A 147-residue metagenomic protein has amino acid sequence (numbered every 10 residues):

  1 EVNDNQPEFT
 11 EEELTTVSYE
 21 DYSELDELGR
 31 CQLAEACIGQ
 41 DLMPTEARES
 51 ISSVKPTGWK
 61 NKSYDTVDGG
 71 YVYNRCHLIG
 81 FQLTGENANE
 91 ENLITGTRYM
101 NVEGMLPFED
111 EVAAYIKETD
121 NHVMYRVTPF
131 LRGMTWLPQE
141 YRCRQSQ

Functional and structural regions predicted by a protein language model:
E1-T10: Surface-exposed, interaction-prone regions used to assemble/regulate multi-protein complexes
F9-Q147: Domain-level detector of nuclease and nuclease-like folds in predominantly extracellular/periplasmic contexts
